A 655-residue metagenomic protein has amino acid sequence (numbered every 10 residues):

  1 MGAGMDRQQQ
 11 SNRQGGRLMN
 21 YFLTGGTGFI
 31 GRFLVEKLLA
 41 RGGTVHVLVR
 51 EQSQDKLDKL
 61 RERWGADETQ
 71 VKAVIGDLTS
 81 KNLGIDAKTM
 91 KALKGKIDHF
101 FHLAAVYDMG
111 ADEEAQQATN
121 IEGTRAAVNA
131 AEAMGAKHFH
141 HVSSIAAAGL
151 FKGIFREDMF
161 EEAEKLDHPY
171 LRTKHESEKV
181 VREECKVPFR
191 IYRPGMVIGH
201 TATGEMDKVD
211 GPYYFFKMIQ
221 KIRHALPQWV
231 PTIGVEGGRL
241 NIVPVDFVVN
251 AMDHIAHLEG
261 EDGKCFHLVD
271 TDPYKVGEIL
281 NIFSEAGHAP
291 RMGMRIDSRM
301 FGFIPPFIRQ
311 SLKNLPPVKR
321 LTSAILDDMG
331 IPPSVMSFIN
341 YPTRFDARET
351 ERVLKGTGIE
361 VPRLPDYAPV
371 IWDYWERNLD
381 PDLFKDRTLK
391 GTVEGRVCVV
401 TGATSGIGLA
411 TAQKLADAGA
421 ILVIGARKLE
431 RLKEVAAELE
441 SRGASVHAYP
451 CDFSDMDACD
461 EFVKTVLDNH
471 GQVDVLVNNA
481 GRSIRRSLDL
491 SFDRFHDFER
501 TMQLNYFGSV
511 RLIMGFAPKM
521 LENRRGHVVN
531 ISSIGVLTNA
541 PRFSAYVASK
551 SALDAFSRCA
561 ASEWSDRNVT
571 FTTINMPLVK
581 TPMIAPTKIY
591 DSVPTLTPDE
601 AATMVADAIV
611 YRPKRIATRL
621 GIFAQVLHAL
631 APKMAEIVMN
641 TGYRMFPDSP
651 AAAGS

Functional and structural regions predicted by a protein language model:
T27, V397, T404-S405: Conserved glycine-rich cofactor-binding loop
L78-G84, P450-E461, F495: The beta1-alpha1 cofactor-binding region of Rossmann-like NAD(H)/NADP(H)-dependent oxidoreductases
H99-L103, G110-A118, E122-P169, F189-R190 (+2 more regions): Conserved Rossmann-fold NAD(P)-dependent oxidoreductase catalytic core, especially the SDR/UDP-sugar
D108-E114, S483-E499, R542: Conserved mid-core segment of classical short-chain dehydrogenase/reductases
P169, T173, I513, S549: Active-site helix of classical SDR
V249-H257, T573, Y590-A629: C-terminal helical subdomain
I255-P333, R352, F646-S655: Mid/C-terminal beta-alpha module of Rossmann-like enzyme folds, strongest in SDR-family dehydrogenases/epimerases
S533: Residue(s) in the substrate-gating loop at a strand-loop-helix junction that position the organic substrate next
